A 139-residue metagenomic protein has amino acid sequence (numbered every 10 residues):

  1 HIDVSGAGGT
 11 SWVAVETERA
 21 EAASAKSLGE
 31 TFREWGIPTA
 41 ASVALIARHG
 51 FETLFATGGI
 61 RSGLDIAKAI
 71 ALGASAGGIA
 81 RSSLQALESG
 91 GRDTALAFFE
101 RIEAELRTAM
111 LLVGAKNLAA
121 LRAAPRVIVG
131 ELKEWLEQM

Functional and structural regions predicted by a protein language model:
H1-T94: Glycine-rich phosphate/ribose-binding loops and adjacent secondary-structure elements that form binding surfaces
A71, S83-M139: C-terminal extensions of enzymes
